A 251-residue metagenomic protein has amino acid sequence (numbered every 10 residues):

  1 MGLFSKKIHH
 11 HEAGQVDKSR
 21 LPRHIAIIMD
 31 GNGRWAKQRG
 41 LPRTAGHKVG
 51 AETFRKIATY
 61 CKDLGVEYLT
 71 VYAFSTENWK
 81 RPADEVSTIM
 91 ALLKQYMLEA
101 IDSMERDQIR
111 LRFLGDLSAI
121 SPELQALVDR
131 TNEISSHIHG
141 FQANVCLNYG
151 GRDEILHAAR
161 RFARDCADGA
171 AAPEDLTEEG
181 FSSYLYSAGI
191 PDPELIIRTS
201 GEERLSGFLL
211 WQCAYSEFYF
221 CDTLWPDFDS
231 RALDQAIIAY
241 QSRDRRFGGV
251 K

Functional and structural regions predicted by a protein language model:
M1-K251: Flexible, compositionally biased loop and terminal segments
